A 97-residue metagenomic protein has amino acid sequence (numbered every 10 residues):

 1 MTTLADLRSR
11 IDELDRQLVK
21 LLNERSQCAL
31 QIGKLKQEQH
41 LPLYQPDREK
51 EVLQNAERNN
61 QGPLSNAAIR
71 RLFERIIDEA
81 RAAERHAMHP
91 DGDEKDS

Functional and structural regions predicted by a protein language model:
M1-S97: Domain-level signature for soluble enzymes in the chorismate/prephenate branch of the shikimate pathway
